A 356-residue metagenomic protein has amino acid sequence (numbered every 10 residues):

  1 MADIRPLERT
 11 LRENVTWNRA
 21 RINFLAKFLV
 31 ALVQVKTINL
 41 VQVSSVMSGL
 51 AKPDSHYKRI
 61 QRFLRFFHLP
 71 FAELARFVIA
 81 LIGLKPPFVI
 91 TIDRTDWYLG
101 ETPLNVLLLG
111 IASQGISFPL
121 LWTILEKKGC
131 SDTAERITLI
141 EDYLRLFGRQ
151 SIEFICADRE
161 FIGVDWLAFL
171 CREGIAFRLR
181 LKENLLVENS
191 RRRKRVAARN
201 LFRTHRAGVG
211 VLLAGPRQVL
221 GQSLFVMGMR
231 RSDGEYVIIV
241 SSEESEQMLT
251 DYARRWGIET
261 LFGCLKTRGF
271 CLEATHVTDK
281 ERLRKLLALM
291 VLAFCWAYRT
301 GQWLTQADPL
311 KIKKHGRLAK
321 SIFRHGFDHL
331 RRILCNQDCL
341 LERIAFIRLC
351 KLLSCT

Functional and structural regions predicted by a protein language model:
M1-T37, V46-G49, F67, L74-A75 (+3 more regions): Single, function-defining residue in the core of a domain
L40: Helix-turn-helix DNA-binding elements, focusing on the entry/boundary residues of the two helices that contact DNA
P53-F66: Major-groove recognition helix of helix-turn-helix-like DNA-binding domains
V78-A80: Short, compositionally biased leader-like segments
D93-V106: An active-site-proximal beta-strand-loop segment
